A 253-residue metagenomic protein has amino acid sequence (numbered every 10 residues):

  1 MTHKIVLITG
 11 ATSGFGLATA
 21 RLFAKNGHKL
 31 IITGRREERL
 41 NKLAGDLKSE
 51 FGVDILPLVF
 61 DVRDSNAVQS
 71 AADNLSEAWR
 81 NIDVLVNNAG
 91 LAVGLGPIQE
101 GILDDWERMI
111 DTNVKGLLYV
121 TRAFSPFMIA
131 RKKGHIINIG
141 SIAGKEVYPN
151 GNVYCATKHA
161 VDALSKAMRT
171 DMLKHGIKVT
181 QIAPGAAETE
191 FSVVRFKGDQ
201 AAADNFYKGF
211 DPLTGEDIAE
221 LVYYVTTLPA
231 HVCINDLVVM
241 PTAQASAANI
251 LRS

Functional and structural regions predicted by a protein language model:
T12-G14: Conserved glycine-rich cofactor-binding loop
H28-L43: Conserved glycine-rich Rossmann-like NAD(P)H-binding loop of the short-chain dehydrogenase/reductase
E37-E38, V59-S70, L103: The beta1-alpha1 cofactor-binding region of Rossmann-like NAD(H)/NADP(H)-dependent oxidoreductases
G96-I98, D105-R108: Substrate-binding pocket helix/loop in short-chain dehydrogenase/reductase
T121, T157: Active-site helix of classical SDR
S141: Residue(s) in the substrate-gating loop at a strand-loop-helix junction that position the organic substrate next
Q181-G185, A201-A247: C-terminal helical subdomain
